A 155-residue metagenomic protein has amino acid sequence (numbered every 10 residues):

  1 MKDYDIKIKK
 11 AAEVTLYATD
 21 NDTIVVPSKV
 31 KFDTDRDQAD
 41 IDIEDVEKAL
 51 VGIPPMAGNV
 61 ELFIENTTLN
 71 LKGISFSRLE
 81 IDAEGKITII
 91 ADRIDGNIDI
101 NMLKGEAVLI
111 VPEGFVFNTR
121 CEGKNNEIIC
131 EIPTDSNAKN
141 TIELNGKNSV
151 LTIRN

Functional and structural regions predicted by a protein language model:
M1-E44, A49-P54, N59, G73 (+2 more regions): Short linear S-[DN]-x-LW-Φ motif typified by the pepsin-like aspartic protease active-site region
K29, I53-P55, K72-I74, R78-N155: Short, surface-exposed interaction patches in beta-rich subdomains that mediate adhesion/assembly near membranes
